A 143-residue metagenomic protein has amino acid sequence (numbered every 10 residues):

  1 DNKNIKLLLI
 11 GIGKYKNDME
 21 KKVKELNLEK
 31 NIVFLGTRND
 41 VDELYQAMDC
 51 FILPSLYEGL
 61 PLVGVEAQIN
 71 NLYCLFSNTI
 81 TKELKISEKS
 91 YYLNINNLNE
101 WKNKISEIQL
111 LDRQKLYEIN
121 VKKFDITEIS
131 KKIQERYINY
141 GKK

Functional and structural regions predicted by a protein language model:
D1-V33, K142: A conserved nucleotide-sugar
I32, F51-I52: A short hydrophobic beta-strand element within the catalytic core of glycosyltransferases that build diverse glycans
T37, L56: Aromatic "clamp/platform" in nucleotide-sugar-dependent glycosyltransferases that forms part of the donor/acceptor
M48: An anion/phosphate-binding loop that grips the pyrophosphate of nucleotide cofactors and donors
P61-V65: Short glycine/serine-rich donor-binding loops of glycosyltransferases
I69, Y73-S77: Short hydrophobic beta-strand element within catalytic cores of glycosyltransferases and related nucleotide-activated
E83-Q109: Change "using UDP/GDP/dTDP sugars" to "using nucleotide sugars
D112-K143: A charged, aromatic-enriched C-terminal amphipathic alpha-helix characteristic of glycosyltransferases across folds
